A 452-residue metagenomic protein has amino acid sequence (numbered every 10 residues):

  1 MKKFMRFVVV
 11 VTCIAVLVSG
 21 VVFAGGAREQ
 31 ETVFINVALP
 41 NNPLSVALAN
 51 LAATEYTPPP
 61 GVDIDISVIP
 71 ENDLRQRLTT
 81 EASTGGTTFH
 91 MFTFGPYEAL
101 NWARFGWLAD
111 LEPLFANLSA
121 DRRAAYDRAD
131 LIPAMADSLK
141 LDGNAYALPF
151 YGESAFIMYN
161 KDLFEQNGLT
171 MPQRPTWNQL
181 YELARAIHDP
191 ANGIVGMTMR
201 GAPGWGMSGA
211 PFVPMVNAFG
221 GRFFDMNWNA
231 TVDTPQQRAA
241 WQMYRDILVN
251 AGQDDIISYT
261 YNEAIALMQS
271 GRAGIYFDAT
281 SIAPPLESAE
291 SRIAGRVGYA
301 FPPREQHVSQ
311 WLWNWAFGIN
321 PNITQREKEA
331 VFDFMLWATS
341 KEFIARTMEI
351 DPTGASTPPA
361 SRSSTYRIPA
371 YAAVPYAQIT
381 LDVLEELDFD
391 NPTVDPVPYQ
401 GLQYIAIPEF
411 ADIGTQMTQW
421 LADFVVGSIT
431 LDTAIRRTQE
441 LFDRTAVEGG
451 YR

Functional and structural regions predicted by a protein language model:
E31-N42, V62-S67, H90-M91, M197: Short, well-ordered beta-strand elements
E55-D130, Q166-G168, I265-L267, G274-I275 (+1 more regions): Extracytoplasmic "Venus flytrap"/periplasmic binding protein-like
P96-S154, S208, G298-A300, L384 (+1 more regions): Hinge/lid segment of periplasmic solute-binding proteins
E112-D130, Q173, G201-A202, F219-A239 (+4 more regions): Short, solvent-exposed loop/beta-turn-alpha elements that line the ligand-binding surface or hinge of extracytoplasmic
A116, I282-I293, Q306-Q416: C-terminal lobe and pocket-closing loops of periplasmic/extracytoplasmic Venus-flytrap solute-binding proteins
D137-F150, A155, N178-A230, Q242 (+2 more regions): Extracytoplasmic/periplasmic solute-binding protein
E165, F389-R452: Conserved C-terminal helix/tail region of periplasmic/extracytoplasmic solute-binding proteins
E182-A186, M226-S258, P302: Glycine-centered hinge/linker elements that transmit conformational signals in sensory and ligand-binding systems
